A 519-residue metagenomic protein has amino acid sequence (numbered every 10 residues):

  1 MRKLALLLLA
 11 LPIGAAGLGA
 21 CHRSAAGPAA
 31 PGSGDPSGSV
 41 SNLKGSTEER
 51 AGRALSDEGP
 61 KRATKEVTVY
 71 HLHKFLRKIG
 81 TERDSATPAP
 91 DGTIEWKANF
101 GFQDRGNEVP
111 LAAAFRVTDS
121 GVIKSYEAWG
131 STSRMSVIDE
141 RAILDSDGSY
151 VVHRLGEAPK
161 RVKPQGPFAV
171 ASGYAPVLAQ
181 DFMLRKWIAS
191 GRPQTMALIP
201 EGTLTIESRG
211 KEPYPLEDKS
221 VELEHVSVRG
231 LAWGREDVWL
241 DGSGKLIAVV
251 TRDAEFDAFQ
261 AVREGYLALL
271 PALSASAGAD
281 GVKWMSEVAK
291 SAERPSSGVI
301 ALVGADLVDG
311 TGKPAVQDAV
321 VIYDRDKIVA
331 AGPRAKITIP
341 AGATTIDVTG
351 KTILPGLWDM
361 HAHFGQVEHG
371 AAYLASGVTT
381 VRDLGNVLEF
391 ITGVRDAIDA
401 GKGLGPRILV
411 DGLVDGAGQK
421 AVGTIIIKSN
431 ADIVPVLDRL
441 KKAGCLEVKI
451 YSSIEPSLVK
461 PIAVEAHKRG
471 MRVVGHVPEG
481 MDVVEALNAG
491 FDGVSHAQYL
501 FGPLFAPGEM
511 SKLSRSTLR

Functional and structural regions predicted by a protein language model:
M1-L8: Bacterial N-terminal signal peptides that target proteins for export
L18-A20: C-terminal motif of bacterial Sec signal peptides marking the signal peptidase cleavage site
H22-S24: Bacterial signal peptide processing site
S33, Q260-G304, T338: Extracellular/periplasmic ectodomains of large secreted or surface enzymes and adhesion receptors
N42-G52, E58, R62-K65, T132-L223 (+2 more regions): Solvent-exposed helix/loop surface patches that form functional interfaces
T68-H73, T81-A189, S227-V228, W239-D241 (+1 more regions): Signature of exported/secreted
Q180, I346-L354, M360, H369-R519: Divalent-metal coordination cores built from histidine and acidic residues
G312-L354: Histidine-rich, glycine-flanked metal-binding segment
